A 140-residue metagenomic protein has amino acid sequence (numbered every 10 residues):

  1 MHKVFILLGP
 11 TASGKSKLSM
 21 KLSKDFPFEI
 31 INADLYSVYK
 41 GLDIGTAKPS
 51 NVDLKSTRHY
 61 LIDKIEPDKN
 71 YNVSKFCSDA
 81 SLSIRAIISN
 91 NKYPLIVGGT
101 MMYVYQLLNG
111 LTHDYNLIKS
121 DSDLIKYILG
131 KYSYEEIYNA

Functional and structural regions predicted by a protein language model:
M1-A140: Phosphate/pyrophosphate-binding catalytic cores of soluble transferases and nucleic-acid-acting enzymes
